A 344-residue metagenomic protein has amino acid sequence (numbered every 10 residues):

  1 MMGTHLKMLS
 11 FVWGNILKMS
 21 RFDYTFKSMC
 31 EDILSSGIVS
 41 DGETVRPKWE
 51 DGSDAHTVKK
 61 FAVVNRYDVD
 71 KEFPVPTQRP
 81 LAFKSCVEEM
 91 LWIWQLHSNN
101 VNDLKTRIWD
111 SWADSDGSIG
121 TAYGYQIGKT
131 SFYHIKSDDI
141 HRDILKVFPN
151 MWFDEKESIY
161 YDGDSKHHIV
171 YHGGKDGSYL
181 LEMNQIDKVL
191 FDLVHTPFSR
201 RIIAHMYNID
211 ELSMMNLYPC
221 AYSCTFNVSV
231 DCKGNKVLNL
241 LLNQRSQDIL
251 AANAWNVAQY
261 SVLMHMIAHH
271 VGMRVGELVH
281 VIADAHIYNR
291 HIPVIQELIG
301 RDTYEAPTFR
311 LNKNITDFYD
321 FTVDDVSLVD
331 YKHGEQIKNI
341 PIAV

Functional and structural regions predicted by a protein language model:
M1-K18: N-terminal amphipathic/basic-hydrophobic helices that include classical n-h-c signal peptides and signal-anchor
W13, L17-V344: Terminal, non-catalytic protein-protein interaction segments that mediate quaternary/complex assembly
